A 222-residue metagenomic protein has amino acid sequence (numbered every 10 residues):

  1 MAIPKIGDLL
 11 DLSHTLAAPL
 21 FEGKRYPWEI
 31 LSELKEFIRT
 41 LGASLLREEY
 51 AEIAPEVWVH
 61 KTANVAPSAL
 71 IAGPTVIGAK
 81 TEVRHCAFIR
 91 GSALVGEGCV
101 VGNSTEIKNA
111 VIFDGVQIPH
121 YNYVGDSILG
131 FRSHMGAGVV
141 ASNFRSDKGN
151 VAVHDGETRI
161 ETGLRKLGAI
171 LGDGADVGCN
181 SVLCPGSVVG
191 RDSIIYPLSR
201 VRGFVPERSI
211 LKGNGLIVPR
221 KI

Functional and structural regions predicted by a protein language model:
M1-E56, D192, L198, E207-S209 (+1 more regions): Terminal amphipathic alpha-helical/low-complexity segments used for targeting or macromolecular assembly
A17-P19, I112-D114, P119-I222: Glycine-rich hexapeptide-repeat left-handed beta-helix
Y26, A63, T81, A110 (+1 more regions): Conserved hydrophobic/aromatic pocket- or pore-lining residues that grip, position, or stack substrates in active sites
L45-Y50, T62, T158-I160: Short gly/ser/thr-rich secondary-structure transition/capping motifs
A51-I53, V57-V59, I71, I77 (+6 more regions): Hydrophobic beta-strand core residues of beta-sandwich domains
V57, K61, I107-F113: Short, charged low-complexity linear segments at domain edges
V59-S104: Glycine-rich active-site/cofactor-binding loop and its immediate structural neighborhood
